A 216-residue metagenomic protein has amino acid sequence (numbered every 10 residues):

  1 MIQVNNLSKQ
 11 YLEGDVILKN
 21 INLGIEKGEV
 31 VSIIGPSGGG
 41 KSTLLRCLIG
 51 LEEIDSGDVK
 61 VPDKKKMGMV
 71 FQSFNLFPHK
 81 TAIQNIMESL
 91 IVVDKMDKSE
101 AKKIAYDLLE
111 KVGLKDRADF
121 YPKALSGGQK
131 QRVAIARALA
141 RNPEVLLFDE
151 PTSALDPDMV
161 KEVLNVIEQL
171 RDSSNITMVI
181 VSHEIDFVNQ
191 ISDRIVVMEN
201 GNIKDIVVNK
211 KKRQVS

Functional and structural regions predicted by a protein language model:
I34-P36: The feature captures the beta-strand-to-loop junction immediately N-terminal to the Walker
I49: Helix-to-loop junction immediately C-terminal to a conserved catalytic motif
Y121-L125, Q129: Conserved ABC ATPase signature
A140-E144: A short, proline-enriched helix->beta-strand linker immediately N-terminal to the Walker B motif in ABC-type P-loop
L146-D149: Catalytic Walker B motif of ABC-type/P-loop ATPase nucleotide-binding domains
P157-M159: Helix N-cap at the start of a conserved alpha-helix in ABC-type nucleotide-binding domains
S182-H183: H-loop/switch region of ABC-family ATPase nucleotide-binding domains
